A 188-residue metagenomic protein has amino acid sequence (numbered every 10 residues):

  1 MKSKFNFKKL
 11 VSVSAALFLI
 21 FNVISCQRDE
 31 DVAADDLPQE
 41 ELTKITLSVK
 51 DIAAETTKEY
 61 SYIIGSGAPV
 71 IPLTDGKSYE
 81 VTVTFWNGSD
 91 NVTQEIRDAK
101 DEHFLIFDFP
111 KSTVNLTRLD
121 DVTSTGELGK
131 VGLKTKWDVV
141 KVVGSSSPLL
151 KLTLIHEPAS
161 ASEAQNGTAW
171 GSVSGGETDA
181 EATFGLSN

Functional and structural regions predicted by a protein language model:
K2-F5, L19-L47: Bacterial Sec-dependent N-terminal signal peptides
K8-L17: Sec-dependent N-terminal signal peptides
R28, V92-K130, V143: Extended, polar beta-sheet/loop recognition surfaces of beta-rich domains that mediate binding to diverse ligands
V49-T74: N-terminal edge beta-strand
P72-D101: Short, well-structured hydrophobic secondary-structure segments
T74-S78, F109-S112, V140-L150, N188: A short, structured loop/turn motif at beta-sheet edges
E80, F85, V140-T168: Internal, hydrophobic beta-strand segments that form the core of beta-sheet-rich folds
Q165-N188: Short beta-strand elements
